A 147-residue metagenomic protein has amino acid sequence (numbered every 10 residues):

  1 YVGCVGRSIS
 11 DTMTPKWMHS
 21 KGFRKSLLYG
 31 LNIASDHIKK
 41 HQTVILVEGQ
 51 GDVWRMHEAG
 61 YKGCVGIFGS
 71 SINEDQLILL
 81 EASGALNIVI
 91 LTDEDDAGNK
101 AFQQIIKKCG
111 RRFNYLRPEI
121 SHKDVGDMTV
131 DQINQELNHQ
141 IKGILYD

Functional and structural regions predicted by a protein language model:
Y1-S83, F102: Phosphate-handling DNA/RNA-contact segment within nucleic-acid enzymes
D36-K40, G126-D147: Short, small/acidic-rich helices and loops at N termini and domain boundaries of DNA replication/processing enzymes
L46, S83-A97: Acidic beta-strand-to-loop metal/phosphate-binding motif
C64-G66, F113-R117: Conserved beta-strand scaffold positions in the cores of enzyme catalytic domains, especially in NTP/NDP-utilizing
F68-I72, D93-D96, E119-I120: Short, acidic/turn-prone active-site loops that include or flank metal/cofactor- and phosphate-binding residues
K100-G110: Short, aromatic/basic amphipathic alpha-helical patches
E119-D127: A short acidic, often aromatic-flanked loop/helix-cap motif at beta-alpha or helix-coil junctions that lines enzyme
